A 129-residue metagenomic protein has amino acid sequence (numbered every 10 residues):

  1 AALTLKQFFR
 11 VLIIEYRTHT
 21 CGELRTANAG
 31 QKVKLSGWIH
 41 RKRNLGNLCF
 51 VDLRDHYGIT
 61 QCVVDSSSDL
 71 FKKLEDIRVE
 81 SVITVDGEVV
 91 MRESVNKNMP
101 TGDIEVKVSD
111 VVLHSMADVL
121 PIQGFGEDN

Functional and structural regions predicted by a protein language model:
A1-N129: Class II aminoacyl-tRNA synthetase catalytic cores and aaRS-like
